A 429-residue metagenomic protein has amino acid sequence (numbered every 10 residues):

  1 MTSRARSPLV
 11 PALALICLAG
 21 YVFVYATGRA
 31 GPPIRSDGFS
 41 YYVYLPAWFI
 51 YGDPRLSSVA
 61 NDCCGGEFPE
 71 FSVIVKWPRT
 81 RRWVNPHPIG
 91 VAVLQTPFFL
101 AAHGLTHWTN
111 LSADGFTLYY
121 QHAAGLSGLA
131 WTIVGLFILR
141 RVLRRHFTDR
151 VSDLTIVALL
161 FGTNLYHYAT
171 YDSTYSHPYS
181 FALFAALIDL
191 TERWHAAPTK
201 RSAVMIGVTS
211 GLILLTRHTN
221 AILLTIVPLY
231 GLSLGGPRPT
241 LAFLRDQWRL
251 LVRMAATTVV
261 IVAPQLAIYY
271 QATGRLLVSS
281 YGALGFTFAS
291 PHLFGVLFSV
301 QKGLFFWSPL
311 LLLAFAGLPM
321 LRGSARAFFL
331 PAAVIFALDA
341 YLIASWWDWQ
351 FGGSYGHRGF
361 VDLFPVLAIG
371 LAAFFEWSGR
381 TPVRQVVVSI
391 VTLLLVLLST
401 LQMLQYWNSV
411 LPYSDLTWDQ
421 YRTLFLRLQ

Functional and structural regions predicted by a protein language model:
M1-A26, A124, V134, R144-R145 (+3 more regions): Start-transfer (signal-anchor) and selected internal transmembrane alpha helices of multi-pass inner/ER membrane
R4-S7, T199, G235-A255, A316-V334 (+1 more regions): Membrane-interface helix-loop-helix junctions at transmembrane boundaries of multi-pass membrane enzymes, predominantly
P11, H107-G115, V134-T163, F181-A182 (+1 more regions): Transmembrane-helix signature of polytopic, membrane-embedded enzymes that assemble or transfer cell-envelope glycans
L45, I156-V157, R201-R217, L224-L229 (+1 more regions): Membrane-interface alpha helices of multi-pass inner-membrane proteins
A113-L136, S152, I156-A186, L190 (+2 more regions): Aromatic- and kink-enriched transmembrane "portal" helix at the membrane-lumen/periplasm boundary that abuts
L136, R140, F306-A333, L367-F374 (+1 more regions): Hydrophobic, aromatic-rich transmembrane alpha-helices and their immediate juxtamembrane boundary segments
L187-A203, P237-R238: Membrane-interface transmembrane helices that cradle and orient dolichyl/undecaprenyl
I226, S233-L234, W248-G317, R326-I343 (+1 more regions): Membrane-lumen/periplasm interface segments of specific transmembrane helices in polyprenyl phosphate-linked
